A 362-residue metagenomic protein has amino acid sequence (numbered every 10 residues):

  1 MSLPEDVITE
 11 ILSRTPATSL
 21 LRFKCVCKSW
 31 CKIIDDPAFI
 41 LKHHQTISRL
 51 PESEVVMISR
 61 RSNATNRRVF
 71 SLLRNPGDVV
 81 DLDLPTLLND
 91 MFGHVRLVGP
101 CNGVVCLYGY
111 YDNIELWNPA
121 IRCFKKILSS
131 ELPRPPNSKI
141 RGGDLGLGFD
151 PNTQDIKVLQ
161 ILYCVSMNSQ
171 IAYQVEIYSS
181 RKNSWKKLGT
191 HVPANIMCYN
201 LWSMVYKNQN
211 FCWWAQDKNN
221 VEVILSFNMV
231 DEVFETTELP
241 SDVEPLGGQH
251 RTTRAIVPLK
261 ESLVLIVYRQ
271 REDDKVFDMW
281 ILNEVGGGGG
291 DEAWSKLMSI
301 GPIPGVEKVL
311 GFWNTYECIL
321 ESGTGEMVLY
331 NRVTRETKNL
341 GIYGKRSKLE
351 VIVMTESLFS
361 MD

Functional and structural regions predicted by a protein language model:
M1-D362: N-terminal entry/capping and adjacent linker segments that precede and initiate structured domains
